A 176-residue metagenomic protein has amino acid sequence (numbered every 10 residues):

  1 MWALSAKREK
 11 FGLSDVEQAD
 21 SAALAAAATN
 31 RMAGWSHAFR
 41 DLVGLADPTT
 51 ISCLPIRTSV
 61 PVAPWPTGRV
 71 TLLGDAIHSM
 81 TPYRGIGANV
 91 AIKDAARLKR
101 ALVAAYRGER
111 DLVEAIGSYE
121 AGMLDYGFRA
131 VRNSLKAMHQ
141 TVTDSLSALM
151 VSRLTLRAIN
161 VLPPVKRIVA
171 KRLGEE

Functional and structural regions predicted by a protein language model:
M1-T50: Conserved FAD/dinucleotide-binding core of flavoprotein oxidoreductases
F11-L13, S79-P82: Short small-residue beta-strand/loop micro-motif enriched in glycine and branched aliphatics
W35, D94, M123-Y126: Hydrophobic/aromatic residues within well-ordered alpha-helical segments
D41, V62-A63, Y83-G85, R100-E176: C-terminal helical "tail/cap" subdomain of flavin- and related membrane-associated enzymes
C53-T81: FAD-binding beta-loop-beta segment adjacent to the flavin cofactor pocket
P82-D94: A conserved FAD-binding loop/helix module that cradles the flavin
I92-R97, L102: Catalytic phosphate/nucleotide-handling subdomain of diverse soluble enzymes
